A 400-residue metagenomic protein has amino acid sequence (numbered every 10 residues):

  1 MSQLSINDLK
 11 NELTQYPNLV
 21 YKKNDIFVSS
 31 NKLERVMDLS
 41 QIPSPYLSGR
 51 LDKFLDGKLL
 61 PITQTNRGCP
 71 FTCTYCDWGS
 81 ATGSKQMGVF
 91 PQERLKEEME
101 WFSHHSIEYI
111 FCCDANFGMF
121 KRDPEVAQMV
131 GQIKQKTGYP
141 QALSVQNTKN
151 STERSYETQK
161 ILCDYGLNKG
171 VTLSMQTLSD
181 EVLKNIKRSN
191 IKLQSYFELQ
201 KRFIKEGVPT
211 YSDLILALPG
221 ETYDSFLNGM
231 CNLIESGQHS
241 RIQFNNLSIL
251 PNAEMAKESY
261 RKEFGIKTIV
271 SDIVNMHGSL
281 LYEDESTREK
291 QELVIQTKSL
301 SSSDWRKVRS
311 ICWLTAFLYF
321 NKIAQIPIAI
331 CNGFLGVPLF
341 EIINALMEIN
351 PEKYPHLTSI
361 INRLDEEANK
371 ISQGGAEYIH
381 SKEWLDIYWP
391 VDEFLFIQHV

Functional and structural regions predicted by a protein language model:
M1, D38, T72, S84-K85 (+3 more regions): Short catalytic/ligand-binding loop motif for oxyanion handling, primarily in non-cytosolic enzymes, centered on
M1-R35: Glycine-rich beta-alpha loop elements in corrinoid/cobalamin-binding modules across cobalamin-dependent enzymes
K32-L33, I42, D123-E125, E157-T158 (+1 more regions): Short aromatic-enriched loop/helix-cap "lid" or pocket-rim segments at secondary-structure transitions that line
K32-P43, Q64, S302, W313-A316: Accessory C-terminal segments flanking Radical SAM cores
S44-K205: Radical SAM [4Fe-4S] cluster-binding motif and immediate context
G57-L59, R288-V294: Flexible glycine/proline-enriched surface loops and loop-helix/loop-strand junctions
K96, W101-C113, G138, A142-Q146 (+3 more regions): Conserved C-terminal portion of the radical SAM core fold that forms the substrate/S-adenosylmethionine-binding
E292-V400: Radical SAM enzyme core and accessory elements
